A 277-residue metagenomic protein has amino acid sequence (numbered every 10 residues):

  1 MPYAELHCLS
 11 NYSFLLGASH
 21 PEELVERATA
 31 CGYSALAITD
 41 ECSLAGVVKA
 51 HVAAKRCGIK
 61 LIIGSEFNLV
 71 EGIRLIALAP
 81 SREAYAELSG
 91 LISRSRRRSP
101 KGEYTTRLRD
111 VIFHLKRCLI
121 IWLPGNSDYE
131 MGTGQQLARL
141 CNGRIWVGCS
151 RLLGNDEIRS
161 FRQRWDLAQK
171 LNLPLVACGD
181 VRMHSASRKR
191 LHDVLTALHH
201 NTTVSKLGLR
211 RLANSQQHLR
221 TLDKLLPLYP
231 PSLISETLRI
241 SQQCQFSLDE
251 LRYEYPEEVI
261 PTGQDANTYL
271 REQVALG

Functional and structural regions predicted by a protein language model:
M1-S10, H20, L24-A35, I59-R151 (+1 more regions): Conserved active-site carboxylates
A4, A37, L175-A177: Residue-level marker for buried hydrophobic side chains located in beta-strands that build the well-ordered beta-sheet
Y12-L16: Short N-terminal binding/cap micro-motifs at the start of the first secondary-structure element
A18-P21, S43-A53, E130-M131, D156-Q163: Active-site-adjacent beta->alpha loops and helix N-cap segments on the catalytic face of soluble alpha/beta enzymes
I38-V47, C149-S150: Glycine-rich, proline-tolerant flexible connector loops at the mouths of alpha/beta enzymes
C42, N68, L153, R182: Catalytic metal-binding/acid-base residues of hydrolase active sites
P174-S187: Short acidic/histidine-rich active-site segments
